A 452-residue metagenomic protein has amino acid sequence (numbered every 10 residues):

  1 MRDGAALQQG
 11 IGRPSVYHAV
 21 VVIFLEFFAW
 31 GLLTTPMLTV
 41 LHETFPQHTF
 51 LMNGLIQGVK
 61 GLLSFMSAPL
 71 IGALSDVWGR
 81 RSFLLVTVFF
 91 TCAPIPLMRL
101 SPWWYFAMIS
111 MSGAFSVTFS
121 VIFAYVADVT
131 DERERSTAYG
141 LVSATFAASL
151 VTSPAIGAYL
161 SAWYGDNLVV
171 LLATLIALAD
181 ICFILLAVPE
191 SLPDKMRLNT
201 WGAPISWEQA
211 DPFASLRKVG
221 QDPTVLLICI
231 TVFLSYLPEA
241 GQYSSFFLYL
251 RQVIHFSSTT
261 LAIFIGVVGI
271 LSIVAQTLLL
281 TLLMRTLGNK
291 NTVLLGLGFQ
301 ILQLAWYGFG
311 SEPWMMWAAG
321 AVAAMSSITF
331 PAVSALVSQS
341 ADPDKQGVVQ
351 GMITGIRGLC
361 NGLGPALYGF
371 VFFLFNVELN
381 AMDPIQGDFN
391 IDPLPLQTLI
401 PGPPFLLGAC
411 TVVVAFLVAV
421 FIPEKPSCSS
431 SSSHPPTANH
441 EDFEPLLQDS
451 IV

Functional and structural regions predicted by a protein language model:
M1-R13, P189-C229, Q252-V253, H434-I451: Juxtamembrane intracellular "pre-TM" segments in multi-pass secondary transporters
F24, P94, W103-V117, W314-T329: Hydrophobic core of transmembrane alpha-helices in multi-pass small-molecule transporters, especially MFS/SLC-type
P36-F50, S244-L261: Short amphipathic helix-loop junctions that connect adjacent transmembrane helices in Major Facilitator Superfamily/SLC
M66-W103: Conserved MFS/SLC helix-loop-helix module at the cytosolic interface between two early adjacent transmembrane helices
S67-G79, S161, A275-N289, F372: Helix-to-loop junctions at the C-terminal end of transmembrane segments in multipass secondary transporters
S82-P96, N291-W306: Structural signature of the two symmetry-related core transmembrane helices
A107-A147: Cytoplasmic helix-loop-helix junction between adjacent transmembrane helices in 12-TM secondary transporters
A179-V188, P403-N439, I451-V452: Multi-pass alpha-helical transporter architecture, strongest for 12-TM Major Facilitator/SLC carriers used
